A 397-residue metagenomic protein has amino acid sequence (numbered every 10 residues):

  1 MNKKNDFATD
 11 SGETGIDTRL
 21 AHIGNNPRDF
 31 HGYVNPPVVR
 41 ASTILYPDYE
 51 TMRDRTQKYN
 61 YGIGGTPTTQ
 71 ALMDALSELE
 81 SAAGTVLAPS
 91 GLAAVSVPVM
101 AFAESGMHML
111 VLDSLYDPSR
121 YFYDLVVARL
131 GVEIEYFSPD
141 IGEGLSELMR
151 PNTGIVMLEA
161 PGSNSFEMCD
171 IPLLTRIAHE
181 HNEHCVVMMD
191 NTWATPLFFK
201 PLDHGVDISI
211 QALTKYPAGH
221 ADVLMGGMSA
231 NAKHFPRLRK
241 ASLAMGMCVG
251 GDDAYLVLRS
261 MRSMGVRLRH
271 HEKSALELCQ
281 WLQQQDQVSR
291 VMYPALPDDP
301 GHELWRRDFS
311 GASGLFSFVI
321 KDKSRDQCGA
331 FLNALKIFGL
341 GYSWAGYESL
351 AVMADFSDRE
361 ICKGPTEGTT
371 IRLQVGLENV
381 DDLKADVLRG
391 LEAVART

Functional and structural regions predicted by a protein language model:
N2-K3, D124, E133-E135, H181 (+2 more regions): PLP-dependent enzyme catalytic core of the Aspartate aminotransferase-like
N2-T66, D74, I371-Q374: N-terminal "arm"/small-domain region of PLP-dependent enzymes with the aminotransferase-like
K4-G12, L20-N26, T85-Q287, M292 (+1 more regions): Conserved PLP-enzyme active-site core in the AAT-like
T43, Y49, A230-H234, M261 (+1 more regions): Short loop segments at secondary-structure junctions
T43-S96, P118-L125: Conserved N-terminal alpha-helix of the aminotransferase class I/II PLP-enzyme fold
G246, A334-S343, G390-T397: A common structural junction motif
V257-V266, G314-D322, I371-G376: Short, well-ordered beta-strand elements within core beta-sheets of diverse protein domains
L276-K336, L340-A345, F356-P365: Conserved small-domain helix->loop->beta segment predominantly found in fold-type I
